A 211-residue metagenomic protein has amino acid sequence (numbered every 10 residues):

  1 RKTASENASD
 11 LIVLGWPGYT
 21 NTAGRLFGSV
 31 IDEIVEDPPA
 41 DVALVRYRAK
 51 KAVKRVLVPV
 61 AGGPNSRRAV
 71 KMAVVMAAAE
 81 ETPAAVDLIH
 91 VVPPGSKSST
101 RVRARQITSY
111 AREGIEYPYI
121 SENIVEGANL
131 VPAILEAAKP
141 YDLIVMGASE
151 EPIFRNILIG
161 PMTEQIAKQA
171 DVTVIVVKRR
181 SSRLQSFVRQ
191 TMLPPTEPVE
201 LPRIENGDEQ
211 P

Functional and structural regions predicted by a protein language model:
R1, V30, N129-I134, M162: Short acidic active-site motifs
S5-S99, I115-S121, P140-L143, S149 (+2 more regions): Intrinsically disordered or low-complexity boundary/linker segments at protein termini and domain junctions
A49, E126-V131: Short acidic loop-to-helix transition motifs that present clustered carboxylates
A104-A128: Active-site rim loops that border cofactor/substrate pockets in soluble metabolic enzymes
I153-F154: Short beta-strands and strand-coil junctions in structured, solvent-facing domains, enriched
